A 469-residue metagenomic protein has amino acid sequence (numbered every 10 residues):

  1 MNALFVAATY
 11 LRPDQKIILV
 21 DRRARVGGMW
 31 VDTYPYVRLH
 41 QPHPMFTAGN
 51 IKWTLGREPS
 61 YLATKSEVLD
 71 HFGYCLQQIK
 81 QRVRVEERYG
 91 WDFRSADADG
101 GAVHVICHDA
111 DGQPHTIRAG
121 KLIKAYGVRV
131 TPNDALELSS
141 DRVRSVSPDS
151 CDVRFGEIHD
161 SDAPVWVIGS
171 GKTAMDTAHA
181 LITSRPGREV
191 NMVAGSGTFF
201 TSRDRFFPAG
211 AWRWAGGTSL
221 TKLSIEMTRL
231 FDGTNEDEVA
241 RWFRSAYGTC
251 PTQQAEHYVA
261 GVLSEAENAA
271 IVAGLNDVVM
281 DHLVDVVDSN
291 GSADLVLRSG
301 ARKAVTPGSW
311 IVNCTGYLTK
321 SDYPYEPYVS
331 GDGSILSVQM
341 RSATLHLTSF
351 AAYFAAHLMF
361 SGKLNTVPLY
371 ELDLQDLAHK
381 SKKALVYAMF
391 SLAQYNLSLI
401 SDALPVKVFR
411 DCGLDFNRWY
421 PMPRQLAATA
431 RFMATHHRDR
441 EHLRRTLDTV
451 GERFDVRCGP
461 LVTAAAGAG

Functional and structural regions predicted by a protein language model:
M1-V26, L122-F243, Q253-S264, D277 (+2 more regions): Rossmann-like dinucleotide-binding core of oxidoreductases
M1-V37, R431-A434, R438-L461, A465: N-terminal low-complexity, Ser/Thr- and acidic-residue-enriched intrinsically disordered segments
R23, M29-Q78, V128-V130, D134-E137: N-terminal glycine-rich phosphate/pyrophosphate-binding loop and immediately adjacent elements
W30, P148-I158, V193-F200, I335-S361: Central beta-strand plus flanking loop segment that forms part of the substrate or channel wall within the catalytic
T33-R57, P208-R229, V272: N-terminal glycine-rich dinucleotide-binding loop that anchors FAD/FMN and/or NAD(P) in oxidoreductases
Y34-V37, L138-S140, F206-G210, Y325-D332: Short secondary-structure boundary/capping segments
G56-P132, C250-Q253, A260, E267-V296 (+2 more regions): Feature captures the FAD/FMN-dependent oxidoreductase FAD-binding
H179, D277-S289, A293-A428, V462-A466: Glycine-enriched catalytic-core subsegment of oxygenase/oxidase enzymes
